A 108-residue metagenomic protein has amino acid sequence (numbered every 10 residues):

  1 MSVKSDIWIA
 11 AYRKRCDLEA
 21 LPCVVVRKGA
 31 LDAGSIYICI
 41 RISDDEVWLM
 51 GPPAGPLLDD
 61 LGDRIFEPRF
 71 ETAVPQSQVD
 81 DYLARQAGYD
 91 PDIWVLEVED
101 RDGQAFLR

Functional and structural regions predicted by a protein language model:
M1-R108: Polybasic/polar functional segments that serve as interface/processing modules
